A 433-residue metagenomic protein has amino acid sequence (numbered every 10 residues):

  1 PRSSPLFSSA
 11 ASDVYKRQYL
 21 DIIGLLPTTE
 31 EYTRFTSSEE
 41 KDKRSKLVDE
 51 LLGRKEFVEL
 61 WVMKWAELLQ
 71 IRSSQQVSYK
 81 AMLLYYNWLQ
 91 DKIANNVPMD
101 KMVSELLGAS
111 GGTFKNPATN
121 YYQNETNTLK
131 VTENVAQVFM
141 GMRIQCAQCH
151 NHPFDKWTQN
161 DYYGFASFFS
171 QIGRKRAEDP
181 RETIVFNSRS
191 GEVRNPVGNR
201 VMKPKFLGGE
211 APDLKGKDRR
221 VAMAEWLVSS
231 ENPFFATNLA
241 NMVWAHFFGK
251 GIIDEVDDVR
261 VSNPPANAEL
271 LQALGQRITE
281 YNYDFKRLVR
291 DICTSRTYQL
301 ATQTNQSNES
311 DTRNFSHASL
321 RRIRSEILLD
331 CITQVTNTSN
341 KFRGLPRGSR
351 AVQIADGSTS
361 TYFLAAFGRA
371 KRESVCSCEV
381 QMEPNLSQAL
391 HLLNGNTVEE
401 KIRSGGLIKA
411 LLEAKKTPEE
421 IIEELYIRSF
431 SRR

Functional and structural regions predicted by a protein language model:
P1-A11: Positively charged, low-complexity/disordered segments
S9, D13-K16, D21-I22, L26-E56 (+4 more regions): Primarily short, surface-exposed interaction patches in extracytoplasmic proteins
I144-A147, R350, S387-Q388: Residue-level detector of short, conserved catalytic/binding motifs and their immediate flanks
T336, N340-L345, V352-Q353, G357 (+3 more regions): Long, His/Glu/Asp-enriched segments that create or flank divalent metal/ion-associated functional microenvironments
N394-V398: M16/insulysin-pitrilysin zinc metalloprotease superfamily fold
